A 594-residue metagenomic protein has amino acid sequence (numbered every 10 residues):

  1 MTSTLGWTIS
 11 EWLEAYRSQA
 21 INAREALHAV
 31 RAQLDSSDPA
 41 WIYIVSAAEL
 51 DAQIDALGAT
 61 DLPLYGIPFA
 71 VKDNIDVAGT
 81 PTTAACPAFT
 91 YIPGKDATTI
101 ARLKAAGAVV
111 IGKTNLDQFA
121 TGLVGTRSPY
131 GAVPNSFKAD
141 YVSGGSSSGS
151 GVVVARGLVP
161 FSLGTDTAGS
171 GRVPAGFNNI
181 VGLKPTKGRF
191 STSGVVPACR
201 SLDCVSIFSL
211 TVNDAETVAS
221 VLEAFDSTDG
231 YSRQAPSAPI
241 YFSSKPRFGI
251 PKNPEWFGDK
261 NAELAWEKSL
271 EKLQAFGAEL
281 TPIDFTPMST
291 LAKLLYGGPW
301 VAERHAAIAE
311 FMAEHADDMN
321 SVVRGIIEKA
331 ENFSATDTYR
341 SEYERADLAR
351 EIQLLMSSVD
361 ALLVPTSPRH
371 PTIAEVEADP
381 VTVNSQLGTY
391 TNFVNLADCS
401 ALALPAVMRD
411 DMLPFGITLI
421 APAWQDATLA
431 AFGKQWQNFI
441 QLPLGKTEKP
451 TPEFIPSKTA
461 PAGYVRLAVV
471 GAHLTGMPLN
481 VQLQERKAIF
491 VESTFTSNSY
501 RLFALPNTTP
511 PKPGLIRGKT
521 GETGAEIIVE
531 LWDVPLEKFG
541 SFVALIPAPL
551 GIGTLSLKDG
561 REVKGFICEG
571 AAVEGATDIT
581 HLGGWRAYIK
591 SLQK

Functional and structural regions predicted by a protein language model:
M1-I92, A97, F119-G122, W266 (+2 more regions): Short, well-ordered alpha-helical
Q19, G66, A105, V159-P160 (+9 more regions): Glycine-rich, small-residue loops and helix-cap segments that act as flexible hinges at active-site edges
A20-H28, D55, K260-D284, I308-E314 (+1 more regions): Acyltransferase
H28, P63-C86, S243-K245, G249 (+2 more regions): Short helix-loop capping/hinge segments that flank enzyme active sites or metal/cofactor-binding pockets
K72, L103, L273, I308 (+2 more regions): Conserved hydrophobic/aromatic pocket- or pore-lining residues that grip, position, or stack substrates in active sites
A84, L479-T496: Short Gly/aromatic-enriched secondary-structure transition segments
D96-L222, N395-T418: Short glycine/serine-rich loop segments
K184-S269, P287, A431-T459: A short helix-breaking turn/cap at a secondary-structure junction
